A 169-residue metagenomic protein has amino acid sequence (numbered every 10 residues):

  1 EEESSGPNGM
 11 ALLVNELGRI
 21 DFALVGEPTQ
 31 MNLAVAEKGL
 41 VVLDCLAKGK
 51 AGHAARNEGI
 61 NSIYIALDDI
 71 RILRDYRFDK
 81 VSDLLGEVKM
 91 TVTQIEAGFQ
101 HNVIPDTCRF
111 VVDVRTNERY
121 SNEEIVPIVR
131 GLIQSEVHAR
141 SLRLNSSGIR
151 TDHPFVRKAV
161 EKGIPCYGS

Functional and structural regions predicted by a protein language model:
E1-V42, L46: Acidic/histidine-rich catalytic neighborhood of metal-dependent amide-processing enzymes
D44-S169: Metal-dependent amide/peptide-bond hydrolase catalytic core, centered on the "pita-bread" metallohydrolase fold
